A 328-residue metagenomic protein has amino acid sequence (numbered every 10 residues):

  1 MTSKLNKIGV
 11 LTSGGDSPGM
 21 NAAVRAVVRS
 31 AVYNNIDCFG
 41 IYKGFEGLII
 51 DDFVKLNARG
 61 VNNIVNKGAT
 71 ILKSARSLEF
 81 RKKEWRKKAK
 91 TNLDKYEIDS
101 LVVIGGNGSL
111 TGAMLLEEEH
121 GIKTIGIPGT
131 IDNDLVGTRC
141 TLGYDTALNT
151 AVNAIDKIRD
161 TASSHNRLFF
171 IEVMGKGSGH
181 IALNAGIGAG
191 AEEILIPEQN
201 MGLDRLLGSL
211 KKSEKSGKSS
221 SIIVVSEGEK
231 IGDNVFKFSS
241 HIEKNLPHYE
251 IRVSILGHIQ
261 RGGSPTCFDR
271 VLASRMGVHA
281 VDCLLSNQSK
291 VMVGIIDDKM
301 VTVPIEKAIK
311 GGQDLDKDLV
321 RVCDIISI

Functional and structural regions predicted by a protein language model:
T2, L48-V103, G108-S109, L142-N149 (+2 more regions): Glycine-rich oxoanion-binding loops at beta->alpha junctions
T2-I49: N-terminal phosphate-binding or glycine-rich loops at protein starts, especially the Walker A/P-loop of NTPases
S13-D16, I41-G47, R76-S77, G106-N107 (+6 more regions): Short, ordered loop/turn segments at secondary-structure junctions
S17-V27, I49, K82-K87, L101-M114 (+5 more regions): Short glycine/serine/threonine-rich phosphate/pyrophosphate-binding segments that cradle anionic phosphate groups
R25-N34, V54-G60, L115-G126, L142-D145 (+1 more regions): A glycine- and small-aliphatic-rich helix-loop capping segment at beta-alpha/alpha-beta transitions that lines
C38, V103-G105, T111, L115 (+3 more regions): Accessory alpha-helical/coil subdomains and C-terminal extensions that flank or cap enzyme catalytic cores
S240-I328: C-terminal non-catalytic interaction/assembly regions of soluble proteins
